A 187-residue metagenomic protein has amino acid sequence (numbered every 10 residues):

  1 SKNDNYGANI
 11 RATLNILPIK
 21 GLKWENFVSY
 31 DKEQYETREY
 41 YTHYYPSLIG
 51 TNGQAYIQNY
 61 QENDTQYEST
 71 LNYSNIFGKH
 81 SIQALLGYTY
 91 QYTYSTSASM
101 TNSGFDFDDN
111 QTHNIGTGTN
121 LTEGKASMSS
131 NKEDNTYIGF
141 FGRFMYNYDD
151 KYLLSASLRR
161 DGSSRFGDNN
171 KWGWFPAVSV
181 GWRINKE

Functional and structural regions predicted by a protein language model:
S1, R38-A55, T96-S127: Surface-exposed loop/turn segments flanking beta-strands in extracellular/periplasmic regions
D4-F77, S81, N135-K186: Surface-exposed extracellular loop regions of Gram-negative outer-membrane beta-barrel proteins
Y90-Y94: Glycine-rich, aromatic-flanked loop segments that form ligand/cofactor-binding clefts across common enzyme folds
S95, K186-E187: A generic secondary-structure boundary signal that marks alpha-helix termini
N131: Structured, solvent-exposed acidic/aromatic patches
